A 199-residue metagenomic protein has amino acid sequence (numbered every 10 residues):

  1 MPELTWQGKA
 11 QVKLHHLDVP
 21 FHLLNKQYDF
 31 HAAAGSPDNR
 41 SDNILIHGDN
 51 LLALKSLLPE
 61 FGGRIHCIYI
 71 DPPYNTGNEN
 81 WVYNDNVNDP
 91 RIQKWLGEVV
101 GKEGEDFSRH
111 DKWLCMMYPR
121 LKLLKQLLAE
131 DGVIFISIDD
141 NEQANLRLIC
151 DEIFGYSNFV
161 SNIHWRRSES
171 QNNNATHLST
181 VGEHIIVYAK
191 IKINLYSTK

Functional and structural regions predicted by a protein language model:
M1-Y69, Y74-P119: DnaQ-like (DEDDh/DEDDy) 3′-5′ exonuclease domain used for proofreading and 3′-end trimming on nucleic acids
D42-I44, R64-P72, D131-F135, Q143 (+3 more regions): Beta-sheet entry/capping signal
L51-A53, Y74-N75, N141-Q143, S168 (+1 more regions): Short, solvent-exposed loop/turn segments at secondary-structure junctions
P59-G62, L148-Y156, S179-T180: Short, surface-exposed basic-aromatic patches at helix termini and helix-loop junctions that form
G77-V87, L146-L148, N162, N174-A175 (+1 more regions): Short, solvent-exposed loop/turn and secondary-structure capping segments
K102-E103, F107-I163: Conserved Class I SAM-dependent methyltransferase catalytic core
V160-N172: RNase H-like polynucleotidyl transferase catalytic core
Q171-K199: Flexible, glycine-/basic-rich loop-and-beta segments that form/coincide with the SAM-dependent methyltransferase
